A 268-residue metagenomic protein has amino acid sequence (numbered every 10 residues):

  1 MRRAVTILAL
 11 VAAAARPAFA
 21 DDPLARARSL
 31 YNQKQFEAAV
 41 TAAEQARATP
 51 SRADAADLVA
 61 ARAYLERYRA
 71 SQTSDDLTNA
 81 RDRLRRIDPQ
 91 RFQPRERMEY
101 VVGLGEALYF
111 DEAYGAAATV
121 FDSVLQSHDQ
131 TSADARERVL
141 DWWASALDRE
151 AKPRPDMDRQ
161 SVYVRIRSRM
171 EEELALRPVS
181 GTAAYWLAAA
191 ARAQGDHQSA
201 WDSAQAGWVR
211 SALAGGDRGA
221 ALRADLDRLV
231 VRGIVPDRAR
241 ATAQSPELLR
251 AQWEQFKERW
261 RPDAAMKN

Functional and structural regions predicted by a protein language model:
A9-A18: Hydrophobic h-region of N-terminal signal peptides that target proteins for export in Gram-negative bacteria
A18-A70, S74-N79, W253-N268: N-terminal leader/linker segments that initiate helical-solenoid repeat arrays
L30-E44, S71-R85, E112-S123, P155-R169: Helix-turn-helix repeat elements of alpha-solenoid scaffolds
A46-A55, L84-E99, Q126-V139, E171-R177 (+1 more regions): Flexible helix-coil transition and linker loops at the boundaries of alpha-helical arrays
R52-Y68, R95-E106, D134-P153, T182 (+2 more regions): Amphipathic alpha-helical repeat scaffolds of TPR domains
Y64-D76, E106-A116, W143-R159, A193-W201 (+1 more regions): Alpha-helical linker/edge segments of TPR/alpha-solenoid repeat scaffolds and analogous pre-/post-domain helices
Y109-H197, D202, A206: Extended amphipathic alpha-helical interaction segments
V162-A193, Q198-N268: Eukaryotic alpha-helical solenoid repeat scaffolds
